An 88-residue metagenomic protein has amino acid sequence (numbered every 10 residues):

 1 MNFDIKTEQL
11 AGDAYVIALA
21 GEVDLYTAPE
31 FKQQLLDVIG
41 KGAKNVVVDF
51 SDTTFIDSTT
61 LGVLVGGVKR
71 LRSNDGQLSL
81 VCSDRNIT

Functional and structural regions predicted by a protein language model:
D4-Q33, S51: STAS-typified acidic loop motif
L25-T88: Amphipathic alpha-helical interaction surfaces in cytosolic regulatory modules
